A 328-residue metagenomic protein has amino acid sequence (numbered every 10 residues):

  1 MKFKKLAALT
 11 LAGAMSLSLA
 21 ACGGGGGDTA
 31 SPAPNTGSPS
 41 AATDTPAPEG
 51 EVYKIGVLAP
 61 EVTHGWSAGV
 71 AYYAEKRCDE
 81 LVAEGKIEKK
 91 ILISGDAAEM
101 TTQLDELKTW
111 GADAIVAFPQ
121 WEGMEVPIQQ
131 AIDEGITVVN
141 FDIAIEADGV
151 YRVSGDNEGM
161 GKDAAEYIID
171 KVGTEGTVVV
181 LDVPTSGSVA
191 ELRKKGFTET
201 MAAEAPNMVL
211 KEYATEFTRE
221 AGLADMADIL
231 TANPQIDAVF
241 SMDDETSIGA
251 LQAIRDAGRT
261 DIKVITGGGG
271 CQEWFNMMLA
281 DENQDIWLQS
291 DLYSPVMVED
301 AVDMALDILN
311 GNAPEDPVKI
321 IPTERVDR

Functional and structural regions predicted by a protein language model:
K5, L19-P39: Bacterial lipoprotein signal-peptidase II cleavage site
A41-D44, E51, V189, T200-M201 (+1 more regions): Hinge/cleft segment of the Venus flytrap/periplasmic-binding protein
P48, I55, M100, V153-V178 (+5 more regions): Hydrophobic alpha-helical segments within soluble ligand-binding/sensing domains
K54-L81, K90-T101, F118-E122, D182-L192 (+2 more regions): Extracytoplasmic "Venus flytrap"
W66-L81, M160-A164, S188-M208, A221 (+3 more regions): Short, solvent-exposed amphipathic alpha-helices that sit in or adjacent to ligand/effector-binding or catalytic
I91-I93, I145-I169, V180-P184, E212 (+1 more regions): Short beta-strand elements at the ligand-binding edges of bilobed clamshell
T101, D105-K108, D113-D133, F197 (+2 more regions): Hydrophobic alpha-helical
W121-G159, T177, C271-Q284: Flexible loop/hinge segments that line or gate small-molecule binding clefts
